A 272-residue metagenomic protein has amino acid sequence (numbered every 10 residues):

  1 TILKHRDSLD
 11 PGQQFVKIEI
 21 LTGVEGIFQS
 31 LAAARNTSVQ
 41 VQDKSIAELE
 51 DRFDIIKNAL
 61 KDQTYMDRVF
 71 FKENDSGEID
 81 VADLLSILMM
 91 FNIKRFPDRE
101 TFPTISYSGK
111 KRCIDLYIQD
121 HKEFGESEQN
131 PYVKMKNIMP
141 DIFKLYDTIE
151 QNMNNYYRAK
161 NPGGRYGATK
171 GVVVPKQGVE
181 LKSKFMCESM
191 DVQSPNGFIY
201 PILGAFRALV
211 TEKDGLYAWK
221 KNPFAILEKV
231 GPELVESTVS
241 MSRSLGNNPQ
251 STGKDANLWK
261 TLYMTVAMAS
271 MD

Functional and structural regions predicted by a protein language model:
L3-D272: Accessory terminal alpha-helical modules
